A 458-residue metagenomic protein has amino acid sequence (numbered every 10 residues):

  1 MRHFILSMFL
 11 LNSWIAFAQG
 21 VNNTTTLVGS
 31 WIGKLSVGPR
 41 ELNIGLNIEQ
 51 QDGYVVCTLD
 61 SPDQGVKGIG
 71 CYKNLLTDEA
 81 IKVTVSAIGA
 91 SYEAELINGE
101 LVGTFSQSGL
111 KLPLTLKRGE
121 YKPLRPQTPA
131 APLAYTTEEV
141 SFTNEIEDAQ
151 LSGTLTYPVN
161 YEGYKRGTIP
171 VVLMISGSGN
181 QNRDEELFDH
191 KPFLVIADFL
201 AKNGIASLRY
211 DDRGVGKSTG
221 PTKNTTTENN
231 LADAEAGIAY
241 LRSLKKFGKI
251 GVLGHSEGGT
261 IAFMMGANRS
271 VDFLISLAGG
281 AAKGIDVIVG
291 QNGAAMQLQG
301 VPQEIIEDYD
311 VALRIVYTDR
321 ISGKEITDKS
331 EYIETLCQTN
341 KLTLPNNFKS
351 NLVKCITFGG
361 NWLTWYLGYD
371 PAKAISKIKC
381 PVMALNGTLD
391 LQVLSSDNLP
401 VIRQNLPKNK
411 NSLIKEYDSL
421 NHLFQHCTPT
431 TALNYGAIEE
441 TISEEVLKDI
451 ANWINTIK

Functional and structural regions predicted by a protein language model:
V21-L96, T104-S108, Q127, Y164 (+2 more regions): Central antiparallel beta-sheet cores of small beta-barrel/beta-sandwich binding domains
Y121-G167: N-terminal cap/lid segment of alpha/beta-hydrolase-fold proteins
E162-I169, S178-A201, L208, G284 (+1 more regions): Short substrate-entry loop that stabilizes the transition state in hydrolases
N224-L244: Alpha/beta-hydrolase active-site loop
G237-V301: Primarily recognizes the serine-hydrolase "nucleophile elbow" in alpha/beta-hydrolase and SGNH/GDSL folds
L277-K377: Accessory cap/linker subdomain of secreted extracellular hydrolases
I378, A384-N386: Short beta-strand/loop motif that positions the catalytic acidic residue of the alpha/beta-hydrolase fold
C380, L394-N405: Short alpha-helix in the alpha/beta-hydrolase fold that links the catalytic acid
